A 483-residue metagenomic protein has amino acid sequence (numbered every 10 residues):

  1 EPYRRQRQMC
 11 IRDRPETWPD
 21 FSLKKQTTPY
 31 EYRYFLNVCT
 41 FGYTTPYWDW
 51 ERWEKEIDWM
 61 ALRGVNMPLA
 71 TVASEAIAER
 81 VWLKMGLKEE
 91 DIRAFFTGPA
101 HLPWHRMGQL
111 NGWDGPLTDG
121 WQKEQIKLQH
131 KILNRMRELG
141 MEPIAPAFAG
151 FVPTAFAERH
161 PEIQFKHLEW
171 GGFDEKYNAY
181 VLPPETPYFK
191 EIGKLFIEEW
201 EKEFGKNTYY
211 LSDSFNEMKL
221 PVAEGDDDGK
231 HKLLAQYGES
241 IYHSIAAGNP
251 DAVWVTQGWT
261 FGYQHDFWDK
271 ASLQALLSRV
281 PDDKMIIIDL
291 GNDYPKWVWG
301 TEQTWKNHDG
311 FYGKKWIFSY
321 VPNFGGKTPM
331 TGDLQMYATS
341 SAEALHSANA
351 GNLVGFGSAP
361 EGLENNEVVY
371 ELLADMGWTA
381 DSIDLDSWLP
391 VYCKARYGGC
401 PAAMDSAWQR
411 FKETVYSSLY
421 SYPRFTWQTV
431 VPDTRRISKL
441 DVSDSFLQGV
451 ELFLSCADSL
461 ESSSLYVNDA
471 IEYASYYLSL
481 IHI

Functional and structural regions predicted by a protein language model:
E1-R7, I11, H482: Single conserved hydrophobic/aromatic residue that forms the stacking wall/gate of nucleotide- or nucleobase-binding
R12-E31: N-terminal carbohydrate-binding accessory modules
P15-T17, L36-T40, A61, N66-K412 (+2 more regions): Catalytic-core regions of glycoside hydrolase
K24, W48-E51: Catalytic and substrate-binding clefts that recognize carbohydrates or anionic sugar/phosphate headgroups
Y30-D49, M60: Active-site-adjacent substrate/metal-binding segments within catalytic domains of carbohydrate-active enzymes
V415, L419: Catalytic and binding regions of secreted/periplasmic enzymes and modules that target cell-wall glycans
R424, T429-I481: Histidine-centered catalytic/metal-binding microenvironments
